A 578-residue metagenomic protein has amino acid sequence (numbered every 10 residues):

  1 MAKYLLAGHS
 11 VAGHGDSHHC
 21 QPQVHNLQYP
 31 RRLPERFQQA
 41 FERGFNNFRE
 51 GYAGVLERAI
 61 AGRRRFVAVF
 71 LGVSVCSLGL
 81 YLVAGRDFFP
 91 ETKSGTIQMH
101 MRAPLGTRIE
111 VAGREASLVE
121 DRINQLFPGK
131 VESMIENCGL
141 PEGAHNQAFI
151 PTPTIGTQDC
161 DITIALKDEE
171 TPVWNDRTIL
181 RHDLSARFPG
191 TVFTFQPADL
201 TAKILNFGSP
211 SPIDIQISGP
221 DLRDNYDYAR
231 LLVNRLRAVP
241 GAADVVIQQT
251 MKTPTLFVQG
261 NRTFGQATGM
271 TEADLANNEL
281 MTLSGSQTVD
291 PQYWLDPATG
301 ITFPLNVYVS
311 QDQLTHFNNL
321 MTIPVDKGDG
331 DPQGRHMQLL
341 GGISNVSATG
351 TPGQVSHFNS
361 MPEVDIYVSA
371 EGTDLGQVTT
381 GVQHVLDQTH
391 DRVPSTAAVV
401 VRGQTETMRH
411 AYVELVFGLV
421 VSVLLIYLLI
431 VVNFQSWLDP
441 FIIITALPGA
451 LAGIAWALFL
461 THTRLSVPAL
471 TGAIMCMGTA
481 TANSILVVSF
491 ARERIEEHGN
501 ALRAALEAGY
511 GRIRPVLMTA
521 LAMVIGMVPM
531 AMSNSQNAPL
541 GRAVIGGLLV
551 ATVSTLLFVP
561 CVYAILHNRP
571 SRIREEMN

Functional and structural regions predicted by a protein language model:
M1-A2, F48-R63, G85, F89 (+8 more regions): Alpha-helical membrane-interface segments at transmembrane helix boundaries
M1-Q39, I162, G449, N483 (+2 more regions): Transmembrane alpha-helices and their membrane-interface boundaries in multi-pass membrane transporters and channels
H25-E35, F89-T96, P153-D159, T194-P212 (+5 more regions): Flexible hinge/switch segments at interdomain interfaces of large molecular machines
P30-P90, E132, A186-R187, T191 (+1 more regions): Signature of alpha-helical transmembrane segments and their immediate interfacial
V67, L71-T107, H145, F149-I150 (+4 more regions): Transmembrane helices with small-residue packing motifs
S74, E110-F207, T263-V289, Y293 (+1 more regions): Solvent-exposed, membrane-proximal periplasmic/extracellular interface segments of envelope transport and secretion
V192-T194, Y226-A229, V233-S422, I426 (+2 more regions): Extracytoplasmic/periplasmic membrane-proximal domains and adjacent transmembrane bundles of envelope biogenesis
L425-R512, L517-Q536, R542, G546-V550 (+1 more regions): Hydrophobic transmembrane alpha-helices and their membrane-interface caps in long multi-pass transport proteins
